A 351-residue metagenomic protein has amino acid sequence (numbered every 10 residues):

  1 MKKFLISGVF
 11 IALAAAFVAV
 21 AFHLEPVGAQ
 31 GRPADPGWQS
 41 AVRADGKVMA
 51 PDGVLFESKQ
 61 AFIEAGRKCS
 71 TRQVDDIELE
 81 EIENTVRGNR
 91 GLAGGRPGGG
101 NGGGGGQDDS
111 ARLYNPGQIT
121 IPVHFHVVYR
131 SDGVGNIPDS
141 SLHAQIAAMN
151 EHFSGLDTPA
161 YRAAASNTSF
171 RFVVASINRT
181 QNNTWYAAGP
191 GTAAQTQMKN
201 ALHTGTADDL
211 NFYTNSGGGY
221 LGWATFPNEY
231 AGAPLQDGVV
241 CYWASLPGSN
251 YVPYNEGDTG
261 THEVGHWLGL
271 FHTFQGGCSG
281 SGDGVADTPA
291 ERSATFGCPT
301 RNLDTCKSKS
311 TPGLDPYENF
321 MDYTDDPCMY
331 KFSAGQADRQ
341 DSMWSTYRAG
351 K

Functional and structural regions predicted by a protein language model:
M1-F4: Positively charged n-region of N-terminal signal peptides that target proteins for export
V9-A21: Bacterial N-terminal signal peptides
A21-A34: Signal peptide processing junction and immediate N-terminal pro/mature segment of secreted/exported proteins
G31-D208, S216, G350: Propeptide-to-catalytic entry region of secreted or membrane-anchored zinc metalloproteases
Y129-D139, S249-Y254, P327-C328: Second-shell loop/turn segments in exported
G135-L142, P253-D258, L314, S333 (+1 more regions): Solvent-exposed, acidic/flexible segments
H143-G297, N302: Metzincin-family zinc-dependent endopeptidase catalytic domain
S279-K351: Replace "(M1/M4/M9/M12/WLM)" with "(e.g., M1/M4/M8/M9/M12/M26/WLM)" and add "not limited to" to clarify scope
